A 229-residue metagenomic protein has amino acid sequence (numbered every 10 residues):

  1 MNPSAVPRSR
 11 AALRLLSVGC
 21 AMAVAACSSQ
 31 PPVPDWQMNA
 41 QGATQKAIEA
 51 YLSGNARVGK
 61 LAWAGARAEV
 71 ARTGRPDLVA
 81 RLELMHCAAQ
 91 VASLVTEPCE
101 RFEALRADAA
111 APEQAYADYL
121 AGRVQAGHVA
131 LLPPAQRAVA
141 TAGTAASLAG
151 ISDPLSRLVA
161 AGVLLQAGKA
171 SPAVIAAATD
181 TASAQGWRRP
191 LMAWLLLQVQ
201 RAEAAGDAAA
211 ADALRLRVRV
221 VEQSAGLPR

Functional and structural regions predicted by a protein language model:
A23-A26: C-terminal motif of bacterial Sec signal peptides marking the signal peptidase cleavage site
P32-A109: N-terminal Sec/ER secretory leader and immediately downstream segment of secreted/extracellular precursors
W36-I48, P76, E113, G150-V159 (+2 more regions): Generic helix N-cap/helix-start motif at coil->alpha-helix transitions
K46, H86, V159-G162, A178 (+2 more regions): Structural register within alpha-helical repeat arrays
A64-A68, R106-A107, T179-A184, Q200 (+1 more regions): Amphipathic alpha-helical segments of tetratricopeptide repeats
H86-P112, R123-L132, E203-A210: Alpha-helical linker/edge segments of TPR/alpha-solenoid repeat scaffolds and analogous pre-/post-domain helices
P112-W187: Extended amphipathic alpha-helical interaction segments
L196-R229: A cross-kingdom marker for long, charged
